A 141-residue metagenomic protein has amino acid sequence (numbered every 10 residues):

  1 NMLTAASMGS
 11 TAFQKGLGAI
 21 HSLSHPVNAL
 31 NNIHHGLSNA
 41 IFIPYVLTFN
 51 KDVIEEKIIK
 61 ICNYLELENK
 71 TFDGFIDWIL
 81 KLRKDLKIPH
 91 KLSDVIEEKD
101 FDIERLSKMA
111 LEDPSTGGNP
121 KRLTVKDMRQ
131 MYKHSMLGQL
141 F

Functional and structural regions predicted by a protein language model:
N1-W78: Active-site segments that bind and position negatively charged phosphate/pyrophosphate groups
C62, E68-F141: C-terminal charged capping/lid subdomain of soluble metabolic enzymes
